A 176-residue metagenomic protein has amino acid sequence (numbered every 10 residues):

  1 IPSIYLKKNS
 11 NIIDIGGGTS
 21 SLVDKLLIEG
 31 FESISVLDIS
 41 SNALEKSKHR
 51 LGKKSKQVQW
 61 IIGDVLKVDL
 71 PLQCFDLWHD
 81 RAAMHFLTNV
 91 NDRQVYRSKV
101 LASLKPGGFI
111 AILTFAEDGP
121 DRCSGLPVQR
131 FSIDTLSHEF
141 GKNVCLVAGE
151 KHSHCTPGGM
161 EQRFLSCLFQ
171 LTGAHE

Functional and structural regions predicted by a protein language model:
I1-Q73, L87-S103, G108-E176: Class I (Rossmann-like) S-adenosyl-L-methionine-dependent methyltransferase catalytic domain, capturing the SAM-binding
H79: A conserved beta-strand element that flanks and buttresses the S-adenosyl-L-methionine
A82-F86: Short catalytic micro-motifs in class I SAM-dependent methyltransferases
